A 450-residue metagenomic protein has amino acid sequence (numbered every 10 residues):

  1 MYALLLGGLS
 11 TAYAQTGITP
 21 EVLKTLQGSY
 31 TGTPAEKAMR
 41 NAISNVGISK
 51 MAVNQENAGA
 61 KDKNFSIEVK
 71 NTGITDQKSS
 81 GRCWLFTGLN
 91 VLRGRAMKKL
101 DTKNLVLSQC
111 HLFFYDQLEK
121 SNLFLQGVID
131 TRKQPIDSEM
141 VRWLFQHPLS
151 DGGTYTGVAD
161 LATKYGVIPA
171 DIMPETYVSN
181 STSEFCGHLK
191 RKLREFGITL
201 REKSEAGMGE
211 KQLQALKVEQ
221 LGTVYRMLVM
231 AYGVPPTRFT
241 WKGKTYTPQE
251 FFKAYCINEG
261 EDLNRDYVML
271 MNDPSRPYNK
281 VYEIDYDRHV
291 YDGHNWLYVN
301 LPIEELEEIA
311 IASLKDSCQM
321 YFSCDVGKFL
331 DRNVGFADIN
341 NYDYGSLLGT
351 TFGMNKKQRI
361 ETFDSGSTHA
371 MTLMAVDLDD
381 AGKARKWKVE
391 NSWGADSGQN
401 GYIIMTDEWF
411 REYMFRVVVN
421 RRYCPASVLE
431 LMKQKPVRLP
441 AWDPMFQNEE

Functional and structural regions predicted by a protein language model:
M1-G17: Bacterial Sec-dependent N-terminal signal peptides
T16-G73: N-terminal regions that are enriched for targeting/export leaders and immediately downstream pro/stem segments
G17, G207-E450: Active-site signature of cysteine proteases
G59-D62, S66-T131: Post-signal peptide N-terminal segment of secreted/secretory-pathway proteins
V69-G81, W143-L149, D292-N300, I309-A310 (+1 more regions): Second-shell loop/turn segments in exported
S79, T87-G88, L92, T154-T163 (+1 more regions): Stable alpha-helical elements in mature extracytoplasmic
L85, H111-F114, D160, P169-I172 (+4 more regions): Structural recognition of the beta-strand scaffold that forms the well-ordered cores of secreted hydrolase catalytic
Q109-F239: Papain-like cysteine protease catalytic cores
